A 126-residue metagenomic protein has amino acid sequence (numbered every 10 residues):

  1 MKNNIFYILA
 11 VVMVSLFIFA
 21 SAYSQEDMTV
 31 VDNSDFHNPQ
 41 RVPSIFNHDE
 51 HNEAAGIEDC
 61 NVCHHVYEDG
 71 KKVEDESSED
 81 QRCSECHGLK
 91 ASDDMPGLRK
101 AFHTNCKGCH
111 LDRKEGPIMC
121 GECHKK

Functional and structural regions predicted by a protein language model:
M1-L9: Bacterial N-terminal signal peptides that target proteins for export
N4-I5, A20-K126: Short sequence/structural segments immediately N-terminal
L9-I18: Bacterial N-terminal signal peptides
